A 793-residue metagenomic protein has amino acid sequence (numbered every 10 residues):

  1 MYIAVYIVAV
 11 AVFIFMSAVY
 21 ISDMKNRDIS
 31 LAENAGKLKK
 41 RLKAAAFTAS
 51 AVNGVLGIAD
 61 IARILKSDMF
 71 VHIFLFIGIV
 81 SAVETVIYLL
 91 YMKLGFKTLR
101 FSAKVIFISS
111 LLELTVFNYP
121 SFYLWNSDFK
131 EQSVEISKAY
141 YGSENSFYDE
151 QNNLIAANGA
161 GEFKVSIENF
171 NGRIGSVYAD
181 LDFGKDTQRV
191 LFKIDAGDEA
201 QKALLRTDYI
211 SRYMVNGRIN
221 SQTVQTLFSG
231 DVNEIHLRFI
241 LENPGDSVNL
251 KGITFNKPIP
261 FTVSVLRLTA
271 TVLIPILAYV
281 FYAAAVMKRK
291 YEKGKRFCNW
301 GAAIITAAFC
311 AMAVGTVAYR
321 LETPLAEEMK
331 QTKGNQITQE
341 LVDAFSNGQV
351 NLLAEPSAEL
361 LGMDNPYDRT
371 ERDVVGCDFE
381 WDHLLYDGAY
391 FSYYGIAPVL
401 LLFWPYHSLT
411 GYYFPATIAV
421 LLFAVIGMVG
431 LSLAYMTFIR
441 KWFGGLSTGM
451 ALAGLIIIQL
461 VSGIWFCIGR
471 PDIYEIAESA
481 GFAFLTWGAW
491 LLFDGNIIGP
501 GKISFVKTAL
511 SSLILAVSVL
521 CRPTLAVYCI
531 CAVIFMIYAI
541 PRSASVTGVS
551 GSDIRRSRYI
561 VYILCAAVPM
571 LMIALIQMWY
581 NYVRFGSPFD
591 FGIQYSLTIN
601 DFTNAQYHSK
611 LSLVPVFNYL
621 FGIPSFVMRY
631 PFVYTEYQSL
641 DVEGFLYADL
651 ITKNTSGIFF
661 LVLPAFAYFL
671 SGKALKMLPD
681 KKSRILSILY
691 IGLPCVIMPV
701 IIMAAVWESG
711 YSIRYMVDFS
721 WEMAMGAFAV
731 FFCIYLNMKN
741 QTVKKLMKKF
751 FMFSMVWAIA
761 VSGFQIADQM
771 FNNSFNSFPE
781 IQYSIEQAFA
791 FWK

Functional and structural regions predicted by a protein language model:
Y2-T48, F74-P120, R267-G334, A451 (+3 more regions): Start-transfer (signal-anchor) and selected internal transmembrane alpha helices of multi-pass inner/ER membrane
F13-Y20, E636-R684, F732: Hydrophobic, aromatic-rich transmembrane alpha-helices and their immediate juxtamembrane boundary segments
F15, A480-P500, L515, C529-A532 (+1 more regions): Specific aromatic-rich, kink-prone transmembrane helix
K43-A44, L431-G463, A483, P500-V506 (+1 more regions): Transmembrane-helix signature of polytopic, membrane-embedded enzymes that assemble or transfer cell-envelope glycans
N347-Y394, Y435, I458-G469, T598-F602 (+3 more regions): Interfacial juxtamembrane loops and adjacent helix segments that form the catalytic/substrate-binding surfaces
Y412-G444, W487-L491: Transmembrane-helix motifs of polytopic, lipid-linked glycan transferases
K507-R522, C529, L564, P569-Q577: Membrane-interface alpha helices of multi-pass inner-membrane proteins
Y528-L571: Perimembrane helix-loop-helix junctions
